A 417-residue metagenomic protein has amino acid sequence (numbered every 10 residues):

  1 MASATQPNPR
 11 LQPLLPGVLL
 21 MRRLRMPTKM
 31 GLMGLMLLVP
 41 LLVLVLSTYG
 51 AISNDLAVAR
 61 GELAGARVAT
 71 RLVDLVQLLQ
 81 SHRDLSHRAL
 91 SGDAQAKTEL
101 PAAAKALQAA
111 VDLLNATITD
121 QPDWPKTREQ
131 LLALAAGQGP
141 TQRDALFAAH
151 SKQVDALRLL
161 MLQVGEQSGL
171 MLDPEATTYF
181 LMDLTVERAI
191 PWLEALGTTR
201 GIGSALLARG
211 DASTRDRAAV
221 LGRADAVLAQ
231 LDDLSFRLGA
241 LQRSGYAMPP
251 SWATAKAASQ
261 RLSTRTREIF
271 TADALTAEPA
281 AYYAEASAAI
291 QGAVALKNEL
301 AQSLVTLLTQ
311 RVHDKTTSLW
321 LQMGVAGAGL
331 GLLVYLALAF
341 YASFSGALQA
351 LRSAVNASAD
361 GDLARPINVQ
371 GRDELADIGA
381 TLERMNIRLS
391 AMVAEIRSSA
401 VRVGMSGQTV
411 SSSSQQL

Functional and structural regions predicted by a protein language model:
A2-A342: Hydrophobic alpha-helical segments
I52, F344-V355, V393-I396, A400-V403 (+1 more regions): HAMP signal-relay domain(s)
G92, L296, S303, S343 (+3 more regions): Histidine kinase transmitter module recognition
E194-R200, L375, S390-V393: Coil-to-beta-strand transition motifs
Q302-S303, Y335, I367, S390-A394: Extended hydrophobic-aromatic, low-complexity segments
A339-I387, S406: HAMP signal relay modules and closely related sensory coiled-coil linkers that couple transmembrane inputs to cytosolic
G371-R372, M385, L389-L417: Long, heptad-repeat coiled-coil alpha-helices that serve as cytosolic signaling/dimerization stalks in transmembrane
